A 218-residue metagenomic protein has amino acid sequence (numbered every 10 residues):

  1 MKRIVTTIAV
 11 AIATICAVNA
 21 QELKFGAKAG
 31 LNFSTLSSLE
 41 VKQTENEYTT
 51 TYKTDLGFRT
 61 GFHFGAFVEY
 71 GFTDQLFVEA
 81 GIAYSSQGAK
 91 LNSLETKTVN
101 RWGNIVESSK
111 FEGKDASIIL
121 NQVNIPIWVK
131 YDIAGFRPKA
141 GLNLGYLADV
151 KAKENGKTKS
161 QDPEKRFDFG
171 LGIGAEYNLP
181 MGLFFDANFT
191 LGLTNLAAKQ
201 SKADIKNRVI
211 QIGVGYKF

Functional and structural regions predicted by a protein language model:
M1-K28, V214, F218: Bacterial Sec-dependent N-terminal signal peptides
C16, F72-D74, I133-G135, L179-M181 (+2 more regions): Outer-membrane beta-barrel proteins
N19-E69, F136, G145-L147, K151 (+1 more regions): Short glycine/proline- and aromatic-enriched beta-strand/turn motifs that initiate or cap beta-hairpins
L23, L76-V78, G135-P138, M181-A187: Repeated loop/turn-to-beta-strand initiation elements of outer-membrane beta-barrel proteins
A27-L31, F62-F72, I82-Y84, V123-Y131 (+4 more regions): Residues on the lipid-exposed face of transmembrane beta-strands in outer-membrane beta-barrel proteins
T35-R59, S86-L120, L147-D168, G172 (+1 more regions): Extracellular/periplasm-exposed beta-strand and loop segments of Gram-negative cell-envelope proteins, dominated by
F72, F77-G88, K97-T98: Early exported N-terminus immediately downstream of N-terminal targeting peptides
